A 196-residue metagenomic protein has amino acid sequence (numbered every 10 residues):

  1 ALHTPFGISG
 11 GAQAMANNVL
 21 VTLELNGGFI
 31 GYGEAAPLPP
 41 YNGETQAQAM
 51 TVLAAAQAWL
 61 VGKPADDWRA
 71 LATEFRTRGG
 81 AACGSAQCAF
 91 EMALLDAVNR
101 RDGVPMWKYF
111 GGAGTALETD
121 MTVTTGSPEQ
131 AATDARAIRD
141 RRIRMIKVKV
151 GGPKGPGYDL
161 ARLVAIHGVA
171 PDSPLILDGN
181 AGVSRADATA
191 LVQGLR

Functional and structural regions predicted by a protein language model:
A1-N17: Short, Gly/Pro- and small/polar-rich lid/capping loops
I8-A12, T73, N99-A116: N-terminal amphipathic alpha-helix/helix-capping segment at the start of soluble metabolic enzymes
Q13, C83-E91, S127-A132: Glycine-rich anion/phosphate-binding loops
N17-N18, N180: Asparagine-centered polar/low-complexity signal
V19-L23: Short beta-strand scaffold segments in enzyme catalytic cores
E24-R101: Metal- or metallocofactor-binding catalytic centers and their adjacent structured scaffolds across diverse enzyme
K108-R196: Metal-dependent enolase-superfamily TIM-barrel catalytic cores that perform enediolate-based chemistry
